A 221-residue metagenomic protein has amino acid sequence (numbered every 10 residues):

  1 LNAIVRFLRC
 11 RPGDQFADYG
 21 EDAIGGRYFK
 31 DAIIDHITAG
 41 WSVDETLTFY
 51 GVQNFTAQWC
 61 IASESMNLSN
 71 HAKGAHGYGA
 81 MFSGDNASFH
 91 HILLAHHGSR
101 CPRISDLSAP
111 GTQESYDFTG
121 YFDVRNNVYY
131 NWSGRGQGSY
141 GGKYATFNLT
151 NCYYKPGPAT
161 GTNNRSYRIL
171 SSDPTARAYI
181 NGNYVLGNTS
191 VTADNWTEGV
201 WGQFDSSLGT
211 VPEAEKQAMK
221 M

Functional and structural regions predicted by a protein language model:
L1, Y19-A23, F49-Y50: "Short basic amphipathic alpha-helical interaction patches in structured regions
N2-P12, Y28-W41, Q53-H71, Y78-I104 (+3 more regions): Right-handed parallel beta-helix
R11-G25: Short, Lys/Arg-rich amphipathic alpha-helical interaction segments that bind nucleic acids or acidic protein surfaces
A23, T46, L68-S69, G77-M81 (+3 more regions): Structural detector of coil-to-beta-strand junctions
D117-F122, G142, R168-T175: Extracellular protease catalytic domains of secreted zymogens
T150, Y154-M221: Long, contiguous C-terminal flanking segments immediately downstream of a protein's structured core
